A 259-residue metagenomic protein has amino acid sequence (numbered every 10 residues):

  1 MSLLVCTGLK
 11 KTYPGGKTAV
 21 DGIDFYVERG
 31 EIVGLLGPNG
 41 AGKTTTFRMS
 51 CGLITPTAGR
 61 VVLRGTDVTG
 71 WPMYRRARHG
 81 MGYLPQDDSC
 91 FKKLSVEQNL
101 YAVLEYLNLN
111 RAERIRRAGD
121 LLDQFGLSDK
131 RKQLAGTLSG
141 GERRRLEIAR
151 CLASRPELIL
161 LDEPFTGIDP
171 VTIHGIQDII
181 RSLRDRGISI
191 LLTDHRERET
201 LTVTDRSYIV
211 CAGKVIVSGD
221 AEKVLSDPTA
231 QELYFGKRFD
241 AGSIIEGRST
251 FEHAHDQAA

Functional and structural regions predicted by a protein language model:
P14, D67-D87, K92, R111-I115 (+1 more regions): ABC ATPase NBD coupling module
L36-P38: The feature captures the beta-strand-to-loop junction immediately N-terminal to the Walker
C51: Helix-to-loop junction immediately C-terminal to a conserved catalytic motif
Y101, A112-K130, Q177-R181: Conserved ABC ATPase "signature" region
L134-L138, E142: Conserved ABC ATPase signature
R155: Conserved catalytic motifs of ABC-family nucleotide-binding domains
